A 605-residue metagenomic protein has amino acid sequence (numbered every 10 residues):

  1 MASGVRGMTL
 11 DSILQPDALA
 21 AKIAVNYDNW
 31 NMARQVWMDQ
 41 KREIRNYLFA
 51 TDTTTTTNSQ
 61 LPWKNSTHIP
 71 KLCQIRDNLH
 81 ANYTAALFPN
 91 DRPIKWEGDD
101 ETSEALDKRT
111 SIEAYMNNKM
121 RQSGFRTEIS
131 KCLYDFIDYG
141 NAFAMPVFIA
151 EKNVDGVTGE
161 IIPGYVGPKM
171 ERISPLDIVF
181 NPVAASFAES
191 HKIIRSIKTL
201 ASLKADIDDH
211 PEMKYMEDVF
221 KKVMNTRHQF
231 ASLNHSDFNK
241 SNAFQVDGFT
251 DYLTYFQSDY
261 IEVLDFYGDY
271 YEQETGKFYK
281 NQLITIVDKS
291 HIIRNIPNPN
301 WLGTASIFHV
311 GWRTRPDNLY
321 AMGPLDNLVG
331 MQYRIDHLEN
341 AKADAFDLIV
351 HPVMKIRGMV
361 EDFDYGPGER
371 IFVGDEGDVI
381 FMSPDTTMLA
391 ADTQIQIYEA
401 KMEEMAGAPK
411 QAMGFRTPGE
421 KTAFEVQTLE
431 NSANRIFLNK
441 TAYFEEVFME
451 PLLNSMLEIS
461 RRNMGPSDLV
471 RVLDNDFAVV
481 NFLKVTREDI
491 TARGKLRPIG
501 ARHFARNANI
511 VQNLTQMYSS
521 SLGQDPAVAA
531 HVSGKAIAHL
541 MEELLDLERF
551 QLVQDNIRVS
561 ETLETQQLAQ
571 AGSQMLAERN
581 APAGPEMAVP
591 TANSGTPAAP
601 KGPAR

Functional and structural regions predicted by a protein language model:
M1-T67, F136, A144, A150-V157 (+5 more regions): C-terminal anchoring/interaction modules
M1-Y279, Q396-I397, F415, R487 (+1 more regions): Extended, helix-rich architectural segments
D91, K95-G98, I112-M116, S123 (+8 more regions): Generic signal for short, ordered secondary-structure residues within or immediately flanking folded domains
T102-R109, Q122-R126, A321-Q332, D336 (+5 more regions): Generic detection of long, well-ordered alpha-helical segments
K108, Y115, S306, V373-D375 (+1 more regions): Short, flexible segments with low predicted structural confidence
E160-P163, K192-K198, N327, E369-I371 (+1 more regions): Short intrinsically disordered coil segments
G276, K289-H291, G377, F477: Detector for glycine-centered tight turns/loop "hinges" at secondary-structure junctions
F278-P367: Catalytic nucleotidyl-transfer cores of nucleotide-processing enzymes
